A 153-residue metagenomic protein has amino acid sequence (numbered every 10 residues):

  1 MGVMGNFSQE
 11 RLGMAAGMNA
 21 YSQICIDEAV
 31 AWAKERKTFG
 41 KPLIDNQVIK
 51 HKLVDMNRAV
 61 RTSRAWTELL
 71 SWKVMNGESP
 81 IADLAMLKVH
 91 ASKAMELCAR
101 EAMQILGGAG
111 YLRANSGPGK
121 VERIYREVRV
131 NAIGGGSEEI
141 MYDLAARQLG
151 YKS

Functional and structural regions predicted by a protein language model:
G5-S153: Alpha-helical interface subdomain recognition
